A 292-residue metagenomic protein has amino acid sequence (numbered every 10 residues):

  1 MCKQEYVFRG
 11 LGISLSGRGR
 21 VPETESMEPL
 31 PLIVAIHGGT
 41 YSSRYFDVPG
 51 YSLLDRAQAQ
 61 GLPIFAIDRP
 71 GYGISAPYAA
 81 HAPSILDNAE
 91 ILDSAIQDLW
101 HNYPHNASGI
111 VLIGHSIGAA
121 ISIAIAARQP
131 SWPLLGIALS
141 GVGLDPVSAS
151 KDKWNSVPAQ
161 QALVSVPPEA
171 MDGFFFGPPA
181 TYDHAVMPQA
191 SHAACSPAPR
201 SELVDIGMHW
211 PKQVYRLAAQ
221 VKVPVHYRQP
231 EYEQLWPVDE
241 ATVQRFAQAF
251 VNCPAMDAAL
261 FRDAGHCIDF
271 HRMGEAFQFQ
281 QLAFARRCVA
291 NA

Functional and structural regions predicted by a protein language model:
M1-E25: N-terminal cap/lid segment of alpha/beta-hydrolase-fold proteins
L30, H37-S42: Active-site glycine-rich loops that stabilize anionic/oxyanionic intermediates across multiple enzyme folds
T40-L53, D239-A241: The serine-hydrolase catalytic nucleophile loop
L53-A76: Conserved alpha/beta-hydrolase
A89-S108: Conserved acidic catalytic loop of the alpha/beta-hydrolase fold
K151-D239: Alpha/beta-hydrolase
E231-A264: Conserved loop-alpha-helix segment in the C-terminal half of the alpha/beta-hydrolase fold that carries the catalytic
F261-G274: Catalytic histidine-centered segment of alpha/beta-hydrolase-like enzymes
